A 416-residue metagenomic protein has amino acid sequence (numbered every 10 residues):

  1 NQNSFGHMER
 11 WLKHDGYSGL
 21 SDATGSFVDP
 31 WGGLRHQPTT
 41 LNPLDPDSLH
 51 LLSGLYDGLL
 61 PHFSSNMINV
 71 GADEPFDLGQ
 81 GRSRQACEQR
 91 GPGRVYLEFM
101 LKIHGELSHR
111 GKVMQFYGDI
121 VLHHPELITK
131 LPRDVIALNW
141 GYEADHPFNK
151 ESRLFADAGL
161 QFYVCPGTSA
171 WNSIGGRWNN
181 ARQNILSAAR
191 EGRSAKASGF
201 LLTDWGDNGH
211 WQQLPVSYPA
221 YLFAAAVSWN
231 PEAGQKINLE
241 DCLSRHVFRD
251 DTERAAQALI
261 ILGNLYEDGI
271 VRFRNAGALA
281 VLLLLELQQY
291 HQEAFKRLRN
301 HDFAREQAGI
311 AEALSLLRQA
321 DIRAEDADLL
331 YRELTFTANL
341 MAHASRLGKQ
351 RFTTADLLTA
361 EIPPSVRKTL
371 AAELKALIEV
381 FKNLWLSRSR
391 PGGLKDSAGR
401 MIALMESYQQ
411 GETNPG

Functional and structural regions predicted by a protein language model:
N1-Q2, P30-P38, L44, L52: Active-site-proximal beta-alpha core segment in soluble small-molecule metabolic enzymes
S4-R35, S64-M67, Q80-R90, L214-Y221: Aromatic- and acidic-residue-enriched segments that line the glycan-binding/catalytic groove of carbohydrate-active
T39, D45-P61, S65-M67, E74 (+1 more regions): Substrate-binding groove of N-acetylhexosamine-processing glycoside hydrolases
